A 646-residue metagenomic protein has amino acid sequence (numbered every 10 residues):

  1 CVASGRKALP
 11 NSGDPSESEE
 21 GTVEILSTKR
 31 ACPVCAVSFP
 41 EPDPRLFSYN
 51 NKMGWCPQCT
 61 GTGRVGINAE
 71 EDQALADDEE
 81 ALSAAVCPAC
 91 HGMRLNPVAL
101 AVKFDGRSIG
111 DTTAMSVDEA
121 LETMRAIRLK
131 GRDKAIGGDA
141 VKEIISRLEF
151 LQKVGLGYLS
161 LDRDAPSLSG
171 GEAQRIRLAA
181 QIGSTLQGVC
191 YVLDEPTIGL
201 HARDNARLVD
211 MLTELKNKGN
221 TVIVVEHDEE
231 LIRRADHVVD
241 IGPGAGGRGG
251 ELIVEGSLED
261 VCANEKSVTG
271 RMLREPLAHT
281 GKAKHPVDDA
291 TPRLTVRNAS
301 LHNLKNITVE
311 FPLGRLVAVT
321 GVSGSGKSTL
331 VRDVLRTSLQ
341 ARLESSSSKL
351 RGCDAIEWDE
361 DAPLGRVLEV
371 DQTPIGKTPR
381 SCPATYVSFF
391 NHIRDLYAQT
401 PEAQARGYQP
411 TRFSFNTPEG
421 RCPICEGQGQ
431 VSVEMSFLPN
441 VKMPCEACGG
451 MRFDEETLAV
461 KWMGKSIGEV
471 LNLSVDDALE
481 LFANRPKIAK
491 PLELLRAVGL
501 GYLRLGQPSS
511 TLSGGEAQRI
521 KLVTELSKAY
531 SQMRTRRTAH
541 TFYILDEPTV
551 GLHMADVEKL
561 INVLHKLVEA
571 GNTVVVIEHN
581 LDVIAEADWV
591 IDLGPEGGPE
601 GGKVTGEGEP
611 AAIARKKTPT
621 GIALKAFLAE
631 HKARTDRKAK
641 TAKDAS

Functional and structural regions predicted by a protein language model:
C1-S646: Conserved phosphate-binding elements of NTP-dependent enzyme cores
